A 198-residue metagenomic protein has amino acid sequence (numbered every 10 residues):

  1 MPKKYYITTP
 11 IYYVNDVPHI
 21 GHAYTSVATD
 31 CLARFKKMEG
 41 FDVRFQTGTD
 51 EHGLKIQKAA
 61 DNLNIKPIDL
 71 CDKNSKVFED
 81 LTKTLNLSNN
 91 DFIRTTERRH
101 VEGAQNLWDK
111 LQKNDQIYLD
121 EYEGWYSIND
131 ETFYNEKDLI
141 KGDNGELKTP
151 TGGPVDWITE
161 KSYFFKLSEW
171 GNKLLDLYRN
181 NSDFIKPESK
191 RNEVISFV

Functional and structural regions predicted by a protein language model:
M1-V198: N-terminal, positively charged nucleic-acid-binding surface of large information/translation enzymes
